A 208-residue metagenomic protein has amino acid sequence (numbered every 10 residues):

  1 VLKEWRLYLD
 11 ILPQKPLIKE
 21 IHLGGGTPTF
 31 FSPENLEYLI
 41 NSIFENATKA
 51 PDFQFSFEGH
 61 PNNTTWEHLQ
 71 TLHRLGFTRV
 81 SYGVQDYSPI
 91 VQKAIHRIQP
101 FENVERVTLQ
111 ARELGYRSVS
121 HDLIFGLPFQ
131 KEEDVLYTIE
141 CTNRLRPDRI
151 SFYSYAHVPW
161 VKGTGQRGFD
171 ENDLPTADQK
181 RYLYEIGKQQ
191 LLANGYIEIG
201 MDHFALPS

Functional and structural regions predicted by a protein language model:
L2-I11, L17-S208: C-terminal scaffold of the Radical SAM
